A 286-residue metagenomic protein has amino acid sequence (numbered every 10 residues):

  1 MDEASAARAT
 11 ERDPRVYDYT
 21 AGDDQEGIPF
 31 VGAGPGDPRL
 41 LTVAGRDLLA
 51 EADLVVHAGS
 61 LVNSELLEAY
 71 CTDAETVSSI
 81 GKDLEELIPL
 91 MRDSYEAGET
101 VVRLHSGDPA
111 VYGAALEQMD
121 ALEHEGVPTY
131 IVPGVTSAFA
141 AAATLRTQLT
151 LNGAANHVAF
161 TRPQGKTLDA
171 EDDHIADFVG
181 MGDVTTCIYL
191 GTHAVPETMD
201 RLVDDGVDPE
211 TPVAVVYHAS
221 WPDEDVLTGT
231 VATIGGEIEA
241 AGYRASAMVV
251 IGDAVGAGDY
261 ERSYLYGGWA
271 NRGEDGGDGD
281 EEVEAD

Functional and structural regions predicted by a protein language model:
M1-R39, V43-F139: Class I S-adenosyl-L-methionine
D2-I28, E99-V101, D169-D286: A contiguous loop/helix-start segment that scaffolds small-molecule binding in enzyme catalytic cores
E26, D108-G182, L227-T228: Class I SAM-dependent methyltransferase SAM-binding "motif I" and its flanking Rossmann-like core
D37, V62-S64, A110, T167 (+2 more regions): Glycine-rich nucleotide phosphate-binding loop and flanking beta-alpha elements of Rossmann-like dinucleotide-binding
D47, E65, L90-D93, A121 (+6 more regions): Alpha-helical scaffold segments in soluble metabolic enzymes
N63-S64, L84-E85, T136-A140, H157-F160 (+3 more regions): Short gly/pro/ser/thr-enriched loop/turn and capping motifs at secondary-structure boundaries
A74-E75, T147-N152, D205, T230-A232: Short, hinge-like loop/turn segments at secondary-structure boundaries
